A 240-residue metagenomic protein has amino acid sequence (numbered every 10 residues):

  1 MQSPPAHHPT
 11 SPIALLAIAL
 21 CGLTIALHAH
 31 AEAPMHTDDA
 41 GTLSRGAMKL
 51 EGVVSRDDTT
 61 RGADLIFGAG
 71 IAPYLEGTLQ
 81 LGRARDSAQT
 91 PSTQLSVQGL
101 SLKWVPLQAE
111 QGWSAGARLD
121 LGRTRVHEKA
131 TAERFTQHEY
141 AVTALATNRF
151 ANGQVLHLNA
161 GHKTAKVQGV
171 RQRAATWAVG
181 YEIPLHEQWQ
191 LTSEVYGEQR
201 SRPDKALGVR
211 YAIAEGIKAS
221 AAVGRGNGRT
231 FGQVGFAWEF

Functional and structural regions predicted by a protein language model:
M1-H36: Cleavable N-terminal export/targeting peptides
H30-F240: Transmembrane beta-barrel domains of Gram-negative outer membranes and organellar outer membranes
